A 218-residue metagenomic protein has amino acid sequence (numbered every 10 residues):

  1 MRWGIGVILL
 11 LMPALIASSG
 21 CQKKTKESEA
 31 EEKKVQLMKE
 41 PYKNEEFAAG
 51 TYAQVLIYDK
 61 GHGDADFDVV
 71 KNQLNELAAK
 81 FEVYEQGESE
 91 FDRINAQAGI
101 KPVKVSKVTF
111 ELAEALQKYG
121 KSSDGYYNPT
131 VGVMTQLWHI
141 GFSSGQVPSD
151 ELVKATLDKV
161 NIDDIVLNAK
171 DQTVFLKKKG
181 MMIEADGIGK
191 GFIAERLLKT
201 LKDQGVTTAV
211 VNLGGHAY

Functional and structural regions predicted by a protein language model:
M1-V7: Bacterial N-terminal signal peptides that target proteins for export
G6, L15-D186, K199, T207-T208: A contiguous, well-ordered beta/alpha segment that forms the leading edge of an enzyme domain
K178, G187-Y218: Cysteine-centered nucleophilic/redox motifs
